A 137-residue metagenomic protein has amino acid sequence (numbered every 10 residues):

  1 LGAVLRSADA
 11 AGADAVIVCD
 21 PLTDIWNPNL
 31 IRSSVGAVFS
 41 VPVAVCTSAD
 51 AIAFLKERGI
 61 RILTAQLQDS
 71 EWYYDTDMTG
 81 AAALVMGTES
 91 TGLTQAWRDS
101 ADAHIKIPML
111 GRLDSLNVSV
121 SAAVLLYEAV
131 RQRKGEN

Functional and structural regions predicted by a protein language model:
L1-N137: Post-transcriptional modification and biogenesis factors for structured RNAs of the translation apparatus
